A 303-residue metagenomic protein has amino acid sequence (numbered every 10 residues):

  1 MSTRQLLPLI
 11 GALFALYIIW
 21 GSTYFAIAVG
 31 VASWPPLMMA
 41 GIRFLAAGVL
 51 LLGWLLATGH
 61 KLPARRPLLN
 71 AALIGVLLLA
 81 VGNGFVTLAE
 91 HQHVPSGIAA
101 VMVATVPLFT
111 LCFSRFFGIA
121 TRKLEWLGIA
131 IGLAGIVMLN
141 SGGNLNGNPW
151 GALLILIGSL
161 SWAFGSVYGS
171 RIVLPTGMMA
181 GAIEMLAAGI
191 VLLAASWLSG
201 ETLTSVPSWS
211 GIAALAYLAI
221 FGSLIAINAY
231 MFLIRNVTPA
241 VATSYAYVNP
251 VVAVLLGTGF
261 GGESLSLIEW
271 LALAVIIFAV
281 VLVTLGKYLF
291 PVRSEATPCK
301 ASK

Functional and structural regions predicted by a protein language model:
S2, F44, G211, Y247-K303: C-terminal-most transmembrane helix of multi-pass membrane proteins
I18-G48, V94-P95, F164-G189, E201-T202 (+2 more regions): Juxtamembrane helix-loop-helix junctions in multi-pass membrane proteins
I19, T23-Y24, L52-A99, V103 (+2 more regions): Specific transmembrane alpha-helical segments of multi-pass solute transporters/efflux pumps, especially DMT/EamA
S22, A26-V29, S33, A47-A64 (+6 more regions): Membrane-interface helix-cap regions at the ends of transmembrane helices in multi-pass membrane proteins
M38-V49, L78, N83-A120, G158 (+1 more regions): Specific alpha-helical transmembrane segments that line the substrate/conduction pathway and gating interfaces
A40-I42, I98-T105, Y168-G189, A219-G259: Helix-helix packing/entry segments at the starts of transmembrane helices
L51, F109-C112, F116, N146-E201 (+3 more regions): Transmembrane alpha-helical segments that form core, pore/gating elements of small-molecule transporters/exporters
L51, I74, T105, T121-S141 (+5 more regions): Hydrophobic transmembrane alpha-helices of multi-pass small-molecule transport proteins
